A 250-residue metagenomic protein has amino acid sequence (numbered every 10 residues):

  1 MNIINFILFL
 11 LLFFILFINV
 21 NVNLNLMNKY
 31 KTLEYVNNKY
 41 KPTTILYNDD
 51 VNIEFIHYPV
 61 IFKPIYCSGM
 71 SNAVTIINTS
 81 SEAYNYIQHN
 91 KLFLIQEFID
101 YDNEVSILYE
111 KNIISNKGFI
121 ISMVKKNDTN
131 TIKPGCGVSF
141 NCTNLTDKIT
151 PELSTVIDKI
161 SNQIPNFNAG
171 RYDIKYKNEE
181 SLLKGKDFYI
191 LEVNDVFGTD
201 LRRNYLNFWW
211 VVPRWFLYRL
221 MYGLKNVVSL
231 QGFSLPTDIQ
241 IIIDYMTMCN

Functional and structural regions predicted by a protein language model:
M1-H57, S68: Conserved N-proximal alpha/beta basic substrate-recognition cap immediately N-terminal to, or forming the N-lobe
K29, L33, K63, Q96 (+2 more regions): Active-site ExK catalytic segment of metal-dependent nucleases
V36, I56-V74, K91-D102: ATP-grasp fold ATP-binding core
M70-N72, N85, G118, L201-R202: Short helix/loop capping segments that flank catalytic or ligand/cofactor-binding pockets
I77-N144, K148, T155-V156, K175-N178 (+1 more regions): Phosphate-binding site of ATP-dependent enzymes
F167-R171: Flexible, glycine/charged-enriched surface loops at secondary-structure junctions
K177-N250: C-terminal active-site "lid" helix and adjoining low-complexity regulatory extension at the edge of ATP-using catalytic
